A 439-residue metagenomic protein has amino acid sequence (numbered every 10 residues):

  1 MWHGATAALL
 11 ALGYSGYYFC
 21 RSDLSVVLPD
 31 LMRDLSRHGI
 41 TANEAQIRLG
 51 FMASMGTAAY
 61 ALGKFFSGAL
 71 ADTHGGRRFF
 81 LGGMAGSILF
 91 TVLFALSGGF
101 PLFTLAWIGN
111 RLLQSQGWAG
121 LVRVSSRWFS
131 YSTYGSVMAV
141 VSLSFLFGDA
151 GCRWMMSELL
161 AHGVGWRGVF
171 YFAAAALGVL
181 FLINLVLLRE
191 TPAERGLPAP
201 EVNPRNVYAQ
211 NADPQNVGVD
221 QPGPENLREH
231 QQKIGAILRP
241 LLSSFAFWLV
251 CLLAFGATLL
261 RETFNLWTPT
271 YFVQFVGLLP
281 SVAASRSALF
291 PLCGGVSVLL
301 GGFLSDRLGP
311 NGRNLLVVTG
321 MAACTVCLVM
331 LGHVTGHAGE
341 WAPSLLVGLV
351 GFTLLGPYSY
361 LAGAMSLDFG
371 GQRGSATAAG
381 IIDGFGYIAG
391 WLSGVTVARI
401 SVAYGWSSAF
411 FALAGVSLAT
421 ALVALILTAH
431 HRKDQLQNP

Functional and structural regions predicted by a protein language model:
L24-L28, S244-L299, Y358, A362-G363 (+1 more regions): Extracytoplasmic gate region of multi-pass secondary transporters
S25-A61, S281: Extracellular/periplasmic helix-loop-helix junction of adjacent transmembrane segments in MFS-like secondary
L62-P101: Conserved MFS/SLC helix-loop-helix module at the cytosolic interface between two early adjacent transmembrane helices
T73-M84, D306-M321: Cytoplasmic membrane-interface "Motif A"-like loop-to-helix N-cap segments of 12-TM Major Facilitator Superfamily
A85-G98, A322-H337: C-terminal ends and interior cores of transmembrane alpha-helices in multi-pass membrane transporters/permeases
A106-F145: Cytoplasmic helix-loop-helix junction between adjacent transmembrane helices in 12-TM secondary transporters
G135-W154, L160-A161, G294, D383-S393: Glycine-rich segments within core transmembrane alpha-helices of 12-TM secondary carriers
V141-R195: Helix-loop-helix hairpin linking two adjacent transmembrane segments in secondary transporters
